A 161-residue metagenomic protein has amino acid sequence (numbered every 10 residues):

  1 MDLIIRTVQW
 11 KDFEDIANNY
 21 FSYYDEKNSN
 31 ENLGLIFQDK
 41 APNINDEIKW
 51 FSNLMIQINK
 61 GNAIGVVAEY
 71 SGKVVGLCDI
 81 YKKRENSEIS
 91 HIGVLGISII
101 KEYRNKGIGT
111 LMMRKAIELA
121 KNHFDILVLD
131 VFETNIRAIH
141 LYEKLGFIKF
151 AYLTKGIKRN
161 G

Functional and structural regions predicted by a protein language model:
M1-E14, N18, N28-G34: Conserved N-terminal entry element of GNAT/NAT acetyltransferase domains
T7-W10, F21-D25, D39-E102, R114: Acetyl-CoA-dependent GNAT
D15, V94, R137: Amphipathic alpha-helical recognition patches that constitute DNA-binding helices
G96-I99, N105-L119, I139-K144: Conserved acetyl-CoA-binding loop-helix of GNAT-fold acetyltransferases
G109, M113, T134-A138, K155-N160: Short glycine/proline-centered loop/turn elements that form peptide/ligand docking sites
M113, A120-D130: Conserved GNAT acetyl-CoA-binding A-motif
V128-F132, E143-G161: Conserved catalytic-core motifs of GNAT/GCN5-like acyltransferases
